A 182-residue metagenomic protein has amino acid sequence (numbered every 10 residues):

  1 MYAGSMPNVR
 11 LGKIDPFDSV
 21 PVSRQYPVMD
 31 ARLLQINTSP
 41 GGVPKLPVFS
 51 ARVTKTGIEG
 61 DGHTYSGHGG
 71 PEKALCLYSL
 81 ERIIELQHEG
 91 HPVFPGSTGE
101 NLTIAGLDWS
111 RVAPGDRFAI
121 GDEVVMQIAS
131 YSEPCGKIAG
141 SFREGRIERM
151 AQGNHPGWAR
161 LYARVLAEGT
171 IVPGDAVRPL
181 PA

Functional and structural regions predicted by a protein language model:
Y2, N8-A182: Metal-cofactor-dependent catalytic cores
